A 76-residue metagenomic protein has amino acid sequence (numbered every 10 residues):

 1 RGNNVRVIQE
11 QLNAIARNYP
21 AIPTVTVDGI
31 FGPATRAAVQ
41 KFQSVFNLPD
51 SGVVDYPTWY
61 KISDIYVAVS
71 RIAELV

Functional and structural regions predicted by a protein language model:
R1-V76: Cell-envelope/ECM-targeting effectors and their regulatory/trafficking segments
